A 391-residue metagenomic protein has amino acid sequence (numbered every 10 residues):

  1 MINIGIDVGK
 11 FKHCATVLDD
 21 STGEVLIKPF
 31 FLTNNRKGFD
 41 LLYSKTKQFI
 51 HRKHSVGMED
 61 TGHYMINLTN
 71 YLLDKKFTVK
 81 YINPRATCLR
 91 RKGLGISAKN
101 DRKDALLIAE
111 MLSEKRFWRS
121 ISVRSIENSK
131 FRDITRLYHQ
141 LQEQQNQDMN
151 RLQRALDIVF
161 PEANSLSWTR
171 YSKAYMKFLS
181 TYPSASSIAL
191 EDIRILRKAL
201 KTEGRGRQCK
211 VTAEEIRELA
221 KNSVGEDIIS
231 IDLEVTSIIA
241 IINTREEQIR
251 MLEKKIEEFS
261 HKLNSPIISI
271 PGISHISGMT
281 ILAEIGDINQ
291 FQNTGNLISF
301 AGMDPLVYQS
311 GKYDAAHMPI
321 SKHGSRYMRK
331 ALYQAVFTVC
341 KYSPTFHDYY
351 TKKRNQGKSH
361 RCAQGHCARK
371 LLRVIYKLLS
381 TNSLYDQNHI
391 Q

Functional and structural regions predicted by a protein language model:
M1-Q391: A detector of single, family-specific signature residues that are central to catalytic or substrate-handling motifs
